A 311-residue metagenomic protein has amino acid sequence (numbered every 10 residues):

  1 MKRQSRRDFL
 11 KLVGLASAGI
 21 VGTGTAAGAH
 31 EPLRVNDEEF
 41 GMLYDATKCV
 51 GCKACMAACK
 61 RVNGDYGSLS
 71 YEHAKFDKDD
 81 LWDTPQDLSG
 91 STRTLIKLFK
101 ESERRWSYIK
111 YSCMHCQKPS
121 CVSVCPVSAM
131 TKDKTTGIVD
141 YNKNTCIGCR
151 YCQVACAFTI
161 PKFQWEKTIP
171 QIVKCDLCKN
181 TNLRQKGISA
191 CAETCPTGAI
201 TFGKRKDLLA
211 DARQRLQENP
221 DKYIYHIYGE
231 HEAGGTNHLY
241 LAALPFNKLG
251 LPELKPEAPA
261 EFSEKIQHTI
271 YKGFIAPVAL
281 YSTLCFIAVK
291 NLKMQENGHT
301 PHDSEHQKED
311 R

Functional and structural regions predicted by a protein language model:
M1-R3, H30-E38, K100-R104: Asp/Glu-centered strand-loop micro-motifs enriched in Gly/Pro and often flanked by an aromatic residue
M1-S17: N-terminal secretory signal peptides and thylakoid transit peptides that target proteins across membranes
G24-A58, L284-C285, K290-R311: C-terminal segment of N-terminal export signals and the immediately downstream linker at the start of the mature
A27-P32, A54-K75, R93-I96, K118-T145 (+6 more regions): Iron-sulfur cluster-binding cysteine motifs and their immediate structural context in ferredoxin-like electron-transfer
E39-T47, W106-K110, I188: Immediate flanking context of iron-sulfur cluster ligation sites
H73-E101, I109: Hydrophobic scaffolds flanking metal-cofactor catalytic centers in soluble metalloenzymes
S102-S120: Right-handed parallel beta-helix
T201-P301: Long, compositionally biased charged/polar accessory segments in the mid-to-C-terminal portions of proteins
